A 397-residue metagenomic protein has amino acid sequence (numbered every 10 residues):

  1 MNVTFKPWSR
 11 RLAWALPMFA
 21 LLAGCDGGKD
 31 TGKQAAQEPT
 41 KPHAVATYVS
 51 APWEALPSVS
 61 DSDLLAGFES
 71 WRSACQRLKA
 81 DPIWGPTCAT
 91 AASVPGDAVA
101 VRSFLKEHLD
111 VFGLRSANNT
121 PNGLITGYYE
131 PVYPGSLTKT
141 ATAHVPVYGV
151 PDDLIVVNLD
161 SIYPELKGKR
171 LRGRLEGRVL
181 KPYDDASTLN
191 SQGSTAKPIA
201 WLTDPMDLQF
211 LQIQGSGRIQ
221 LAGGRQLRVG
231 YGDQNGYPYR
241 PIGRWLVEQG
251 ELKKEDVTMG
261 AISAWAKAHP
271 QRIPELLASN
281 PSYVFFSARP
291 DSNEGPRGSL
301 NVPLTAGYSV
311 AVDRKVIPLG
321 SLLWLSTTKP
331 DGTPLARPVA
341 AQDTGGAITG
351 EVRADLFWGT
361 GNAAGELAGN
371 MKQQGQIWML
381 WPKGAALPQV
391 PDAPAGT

Functional and structural regions predicted by a protein language model:
N2-W14: Bacterial N-terminal signal peptides that target proteins for export
R11-L12, A44-T47: N-terminus-biased targeting/localization segments
M18-F19, D81: Residue-level signal for mature regions of secreted extracellular proteins and peptides
C25-G28, V49, S60-S62, A66 (+2 more regions): C-terminal soluble interaction/assembly domains
D26-P42: Bacterial Sec signal peptide processing site at the extreme N-terminus
T47-P290: Secretory/export targeting leaders with adjacent low-complexity proregions
